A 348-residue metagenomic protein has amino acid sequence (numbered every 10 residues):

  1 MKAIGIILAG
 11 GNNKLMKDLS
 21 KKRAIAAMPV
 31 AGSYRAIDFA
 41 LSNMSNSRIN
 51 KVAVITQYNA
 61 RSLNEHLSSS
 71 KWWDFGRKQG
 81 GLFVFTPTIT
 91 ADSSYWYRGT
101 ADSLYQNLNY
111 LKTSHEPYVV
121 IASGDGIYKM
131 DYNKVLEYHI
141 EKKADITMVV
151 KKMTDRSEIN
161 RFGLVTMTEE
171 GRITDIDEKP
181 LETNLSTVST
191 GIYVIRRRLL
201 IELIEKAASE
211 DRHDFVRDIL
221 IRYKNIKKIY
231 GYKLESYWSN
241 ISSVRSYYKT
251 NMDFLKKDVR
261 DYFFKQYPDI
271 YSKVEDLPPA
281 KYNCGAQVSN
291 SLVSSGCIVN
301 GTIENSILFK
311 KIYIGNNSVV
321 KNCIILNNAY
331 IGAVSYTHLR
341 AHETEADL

Functional and structural regions predicted by a protein language model:
M1-F254: Unchanged
M1-I6, R198, K206-L348: Left-handed beta-helix
